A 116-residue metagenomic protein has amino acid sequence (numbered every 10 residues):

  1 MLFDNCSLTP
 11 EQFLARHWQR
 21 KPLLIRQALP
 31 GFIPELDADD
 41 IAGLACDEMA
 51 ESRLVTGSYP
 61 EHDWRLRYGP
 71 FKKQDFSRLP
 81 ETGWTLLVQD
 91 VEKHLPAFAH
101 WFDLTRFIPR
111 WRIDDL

Functional and structural regions predicted by a protein language model:
M1-L8, L14-R16, G31-P34, A42-L116: Active-site region of the double-stranded beta-helix
Q19-P22, P30: Non-catalytic, conserved peripheral segments adjacent to functional cores
